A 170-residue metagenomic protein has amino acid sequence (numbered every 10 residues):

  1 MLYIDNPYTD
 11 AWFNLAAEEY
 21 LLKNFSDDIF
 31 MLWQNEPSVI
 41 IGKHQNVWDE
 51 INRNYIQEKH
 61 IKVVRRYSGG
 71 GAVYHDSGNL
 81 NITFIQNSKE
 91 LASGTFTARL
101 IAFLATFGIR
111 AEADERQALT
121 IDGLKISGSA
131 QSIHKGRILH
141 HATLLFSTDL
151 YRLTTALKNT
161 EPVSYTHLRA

Functional and structural regions predicted by a protein language model:
M1-V47, Q131, L157: Active-site loop/lid in soluble adenylation, ligation, and acyl-transfer enzymes
N46-R65: Short, His- and charge-rich active-site/binding loops that engage polyanionic ligands
K59-N79: A glycine-rich, hydrophobic loop/mini-helix early in the fold
Y74-Q86, G136-I138: DPxDG-like acidic metal-binding loop motif
I82-A113: A generic, well-ordered mixed alpha/beta core segment in the N-terminal half of proteins
A113-Q131: Beta-rich nucleic-acid/ligand-interaction surfaces
I133-Y151: Acidic, His- and aromatic-enriched active-site or binding-groove loops in soluble protein domains that engage sugars
T166-A170: Conserved small/polar residues in nucleotide/adenosyl-binding loops
